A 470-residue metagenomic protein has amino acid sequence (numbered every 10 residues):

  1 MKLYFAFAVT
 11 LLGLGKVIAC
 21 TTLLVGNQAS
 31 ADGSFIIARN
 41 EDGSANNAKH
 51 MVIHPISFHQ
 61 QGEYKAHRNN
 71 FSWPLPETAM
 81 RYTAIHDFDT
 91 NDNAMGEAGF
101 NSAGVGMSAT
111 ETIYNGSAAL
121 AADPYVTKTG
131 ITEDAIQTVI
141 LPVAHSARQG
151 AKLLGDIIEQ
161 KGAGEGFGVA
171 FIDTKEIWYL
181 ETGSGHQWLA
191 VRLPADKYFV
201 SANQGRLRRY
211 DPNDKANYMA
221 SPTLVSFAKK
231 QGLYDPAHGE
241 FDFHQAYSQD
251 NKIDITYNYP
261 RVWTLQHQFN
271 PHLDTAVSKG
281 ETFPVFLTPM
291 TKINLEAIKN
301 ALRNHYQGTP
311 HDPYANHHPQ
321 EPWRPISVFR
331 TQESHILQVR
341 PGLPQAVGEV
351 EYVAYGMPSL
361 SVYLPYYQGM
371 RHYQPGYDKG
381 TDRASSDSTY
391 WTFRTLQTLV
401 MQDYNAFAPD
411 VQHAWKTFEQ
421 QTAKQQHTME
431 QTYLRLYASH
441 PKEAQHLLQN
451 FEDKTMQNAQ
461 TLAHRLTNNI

Functional and structural regions predicted by a protein language model:
Y4-G13: Sec-dependent N-terminal signal peptides
L14-A19: Sec/Tat signal peptide C-region and signal peptidase I cleavage site
C20-E133, L153-G280, P284-M290: A contiguous strand-loop segment
Q137-V143: Short, well-ordered beta-strand elements within core beta-sheets of diverse protein domains
G150-E159, I298-L302: Short, well-structured alpha-helical segments that form the helix of a local strand-helix-strand
N258, V262-Q320, R324-F329, Q420-A438: Accessory, solvent-exposed terminal regions and/or long lumenal/extracellular loops of proteins
H311-L436: Substrate-recognition/cap regions that form aromatic- and gly/pro-loop-enriched pockets for small-molecule ligands
V411-I470: Histidine-centered catalytic/metal-binding microenvironments
